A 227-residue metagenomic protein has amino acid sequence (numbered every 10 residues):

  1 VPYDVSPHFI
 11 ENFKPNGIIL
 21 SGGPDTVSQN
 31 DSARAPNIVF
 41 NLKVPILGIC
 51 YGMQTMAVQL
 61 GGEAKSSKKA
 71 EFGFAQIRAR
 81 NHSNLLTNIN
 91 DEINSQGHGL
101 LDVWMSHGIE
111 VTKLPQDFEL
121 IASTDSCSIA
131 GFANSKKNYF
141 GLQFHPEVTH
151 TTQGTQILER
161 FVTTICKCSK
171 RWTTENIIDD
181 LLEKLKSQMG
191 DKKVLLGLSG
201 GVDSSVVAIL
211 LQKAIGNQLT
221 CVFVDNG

Functional and structural regions predicted by a protein language model:
V1-L20, T26-N30, R34, F40-L42 (+2 more regions): RNA-binding accessory domains that recognize and position tRNA/RNA substrates
P45-G52: Conserved helicase ATPase motor motifs in RecA-like P-loop NTPase domains
